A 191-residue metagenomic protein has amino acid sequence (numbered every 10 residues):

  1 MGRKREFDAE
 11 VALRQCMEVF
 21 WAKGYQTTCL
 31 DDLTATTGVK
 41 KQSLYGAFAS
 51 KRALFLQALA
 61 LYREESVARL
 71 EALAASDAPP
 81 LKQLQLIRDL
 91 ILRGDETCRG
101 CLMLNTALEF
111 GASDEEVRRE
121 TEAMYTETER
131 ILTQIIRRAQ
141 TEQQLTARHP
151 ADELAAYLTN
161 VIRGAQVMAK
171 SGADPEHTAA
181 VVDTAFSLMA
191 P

Functional and structural regions predicted by a protein language model:
M1-F7, H149: N-terminal intrinsically disordered/low-complexity leader segments
D8-M17, L33, A58-Y62, S66 (+1 more regions): Generic hydrophobic, amphipathic alpha-helix propensity
V11, V19-A53, Q57: Helix-turn-helix
K51, A58, Y62-S66, P80 (+4 more regions): Hydrophobic/aromatic residues within well-ordered alpha-helical segments
Q57, E71-R99, A151-L158: Hydrophobic alpha-helical connector segments
V67, E115-T141, E153, A180: Amphipathic alpha-helical packing segments from all-alpha helical-bundle domains
L86-R93, T126-R138, V161, S171-P191: C-terminal peripheral helix-coil segments that are non-catalytic and often amphipathic
E96-E116: Amphipathic alpha-helical segments used for helix-helix packing
